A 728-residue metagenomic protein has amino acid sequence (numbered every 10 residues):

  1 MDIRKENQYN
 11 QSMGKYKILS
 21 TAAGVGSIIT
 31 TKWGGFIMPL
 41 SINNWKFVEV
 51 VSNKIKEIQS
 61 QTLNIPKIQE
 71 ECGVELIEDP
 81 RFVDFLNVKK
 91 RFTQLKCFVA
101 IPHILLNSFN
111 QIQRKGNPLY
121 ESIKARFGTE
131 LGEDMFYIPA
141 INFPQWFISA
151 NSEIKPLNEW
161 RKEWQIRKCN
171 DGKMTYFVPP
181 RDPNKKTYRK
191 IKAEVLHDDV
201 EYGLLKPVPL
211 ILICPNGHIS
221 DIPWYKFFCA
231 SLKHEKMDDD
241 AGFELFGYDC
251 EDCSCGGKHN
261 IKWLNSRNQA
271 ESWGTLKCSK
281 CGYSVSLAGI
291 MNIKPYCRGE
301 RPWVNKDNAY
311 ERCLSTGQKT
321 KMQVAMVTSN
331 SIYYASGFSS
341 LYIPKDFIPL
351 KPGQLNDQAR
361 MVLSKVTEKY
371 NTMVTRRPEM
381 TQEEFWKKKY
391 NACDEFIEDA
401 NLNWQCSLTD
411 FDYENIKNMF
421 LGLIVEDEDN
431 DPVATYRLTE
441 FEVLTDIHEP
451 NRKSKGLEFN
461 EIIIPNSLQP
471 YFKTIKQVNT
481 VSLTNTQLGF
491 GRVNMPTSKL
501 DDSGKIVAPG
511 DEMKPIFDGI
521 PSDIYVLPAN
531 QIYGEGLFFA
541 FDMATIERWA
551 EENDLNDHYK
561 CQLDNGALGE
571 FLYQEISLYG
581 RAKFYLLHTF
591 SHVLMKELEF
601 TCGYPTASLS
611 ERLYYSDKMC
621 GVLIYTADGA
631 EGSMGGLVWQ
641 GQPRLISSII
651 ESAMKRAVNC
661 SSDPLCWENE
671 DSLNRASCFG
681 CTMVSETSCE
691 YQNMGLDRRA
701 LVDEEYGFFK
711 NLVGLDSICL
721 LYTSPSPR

Functional and structural regions predicted by a protein language model:
D2-K190, V200-G203, S220: N-terminal alpha-helical interaction blocks
F143-W146, P209-I211, G247-D252, W273-T275 (+1 more regions): Residues immediately within or flanking Cys/His clusters that coordinate Zn2+ in small zinc-binding modules
S149, D182, H197-D198, C214 (+2 more regions): Short cysteine-rich clusters marking metal-coordination/redox-active sites
N151-I154, N216-I219, G257, K280-Y283 (+1 more regions): Short Cys/His-rich local motifs and their 1-3 flanking residues in nucleic-acid-associated proteins and small
L205, F228-E384, V593, A607-L613: Domain-exit/linker segments immediately C-terminal to small folded modules
D307-G504, G569-E570, Q574: Extended alpha-helical scaffolding segments
R452-A700: Extended, charged helical/alpha-beta scaffold domains that provide interaction surfaces
Y722-R728: Conserved small/polar residues in nucleotide/adenosyl-binding loops
